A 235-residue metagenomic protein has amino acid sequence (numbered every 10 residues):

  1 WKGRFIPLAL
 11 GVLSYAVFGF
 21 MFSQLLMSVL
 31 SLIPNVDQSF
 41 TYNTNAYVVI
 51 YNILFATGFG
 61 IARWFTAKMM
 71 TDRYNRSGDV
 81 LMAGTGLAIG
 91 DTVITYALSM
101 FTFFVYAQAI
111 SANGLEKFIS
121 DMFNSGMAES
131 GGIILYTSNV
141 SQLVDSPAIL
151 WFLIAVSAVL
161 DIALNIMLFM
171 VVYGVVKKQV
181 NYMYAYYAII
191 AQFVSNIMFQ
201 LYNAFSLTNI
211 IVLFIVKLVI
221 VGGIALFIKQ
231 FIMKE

Functional and structural regions predicted by a protein language model:
W1-E235: Hydrophobic alpha-helical segments at protein termini of multi-pass membrane proteins
